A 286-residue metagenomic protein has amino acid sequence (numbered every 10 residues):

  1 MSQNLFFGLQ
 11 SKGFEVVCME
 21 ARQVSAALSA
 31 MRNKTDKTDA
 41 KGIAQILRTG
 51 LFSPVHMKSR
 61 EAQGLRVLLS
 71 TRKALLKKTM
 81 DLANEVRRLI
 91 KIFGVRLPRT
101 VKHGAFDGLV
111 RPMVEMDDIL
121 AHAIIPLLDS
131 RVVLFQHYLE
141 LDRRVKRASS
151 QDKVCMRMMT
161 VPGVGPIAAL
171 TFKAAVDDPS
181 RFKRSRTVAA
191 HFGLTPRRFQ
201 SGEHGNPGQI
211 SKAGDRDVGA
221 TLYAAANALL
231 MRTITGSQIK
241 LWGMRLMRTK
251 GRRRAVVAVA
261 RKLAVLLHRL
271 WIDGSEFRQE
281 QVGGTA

Functional and structural regions predicted by a protein language model:
M1-E115, M231, T235: Phosphate- and other anionic-substrate recognition elements at nucleic-acid/protein interfaces
G50-S53, L82-V86, D177-R181, A228-G236 (+1 more regions): Short helix-capping/linker segments at secondary-structure and domain boundaries
K73, M80, V132-L139, R261: Generic structural signal for well-ordered, non-transmembrane alpha-helical segments in soluble/cytosolic regions
K91, V95, R99-V114, S180 (+2 more regions): HhH-family (HhH-GPD) DNA N-glycosylase catalytic core used in base-excision repair
P112-I167, V176, L230-G236: Helix-hairpin-helix/helix-loop-helix acidic hairpins
R157-T160, P166-R252, T285-A286: Phosphate-backbone recognition surface of nucleic-acid-processing proteins
M247-A286: Basic, amphipathic alpha-helical segments enriched in Lys/Arg and hydrophobic/aromatic residues
